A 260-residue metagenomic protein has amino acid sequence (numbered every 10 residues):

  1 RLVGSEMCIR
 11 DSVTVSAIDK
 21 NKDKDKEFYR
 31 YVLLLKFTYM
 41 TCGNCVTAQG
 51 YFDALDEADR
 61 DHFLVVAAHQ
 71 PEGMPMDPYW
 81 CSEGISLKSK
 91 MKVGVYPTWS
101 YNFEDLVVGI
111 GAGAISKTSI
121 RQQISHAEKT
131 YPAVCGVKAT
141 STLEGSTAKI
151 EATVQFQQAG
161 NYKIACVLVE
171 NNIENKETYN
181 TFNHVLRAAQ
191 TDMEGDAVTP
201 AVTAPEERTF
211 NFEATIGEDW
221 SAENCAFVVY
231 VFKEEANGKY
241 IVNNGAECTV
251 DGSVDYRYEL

Functional and structural regions predicted by a protein language model:
L2-I9: Short, small-residue-biased leader/transition segments that mark boundaries at the very start of proteins
V3, F28-R30, V95, E223: Residue-level preference for short coil/turn positions at secondary-structure junctions
M7, T41-N44, A165: The N-terminal extracellular segments of secreted preproproteins, especially immediately downstream of signal
D11-D19: C-terminal edge beta-strand
K20-K26, E247-T249: Intrinsic low-complexity, intrinsically disordered segments enriched in polar/basic residues
D23-H69: Local sequence-structure signature of Cys/Sec-based thiol-disulfide redox active-site neighborhoods
V66-L260: Short, conserved sequence motifs used for protein processing/export or organelle targeting and for catalysis
